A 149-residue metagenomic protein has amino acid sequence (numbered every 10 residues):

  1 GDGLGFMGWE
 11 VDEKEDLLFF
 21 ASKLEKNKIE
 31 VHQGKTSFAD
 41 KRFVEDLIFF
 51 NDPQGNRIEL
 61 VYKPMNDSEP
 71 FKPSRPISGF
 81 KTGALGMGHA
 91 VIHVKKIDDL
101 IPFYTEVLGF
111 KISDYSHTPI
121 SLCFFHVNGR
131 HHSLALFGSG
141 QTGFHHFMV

Functional and structural regions predicted by a protein language model:
G1, I92-H132, F137: Core segments of cupin and vicinal oxygen chelate
G1-G5, V11-E13, K26-H32, K81-A84 (+3 more regions): Catalytic cores of nucleotide-enabled group-transfer and carboxylate-activating enzymes in metabolic and assembly-line
G1-K23, D46-N51, G86-K95, Q141-V149: Vicinal oxygen chelate
G8, E59, A135: Short hydrophobic beta-strand segments that form the core of ligand-binding sensory/regulatory domains
L18-K26, P102, E106: Replace "anionic and nucleotidyl ligands
A21-G83, C123-F124: Vicinal oxygen chelate
F38-R42, S116-T118, S139: A short beta-turn/loop motif at secondary-structure boundaries
P76-G79, L134-G138: Short beta-strand/turn micro-motifs at beta-sheet edges
